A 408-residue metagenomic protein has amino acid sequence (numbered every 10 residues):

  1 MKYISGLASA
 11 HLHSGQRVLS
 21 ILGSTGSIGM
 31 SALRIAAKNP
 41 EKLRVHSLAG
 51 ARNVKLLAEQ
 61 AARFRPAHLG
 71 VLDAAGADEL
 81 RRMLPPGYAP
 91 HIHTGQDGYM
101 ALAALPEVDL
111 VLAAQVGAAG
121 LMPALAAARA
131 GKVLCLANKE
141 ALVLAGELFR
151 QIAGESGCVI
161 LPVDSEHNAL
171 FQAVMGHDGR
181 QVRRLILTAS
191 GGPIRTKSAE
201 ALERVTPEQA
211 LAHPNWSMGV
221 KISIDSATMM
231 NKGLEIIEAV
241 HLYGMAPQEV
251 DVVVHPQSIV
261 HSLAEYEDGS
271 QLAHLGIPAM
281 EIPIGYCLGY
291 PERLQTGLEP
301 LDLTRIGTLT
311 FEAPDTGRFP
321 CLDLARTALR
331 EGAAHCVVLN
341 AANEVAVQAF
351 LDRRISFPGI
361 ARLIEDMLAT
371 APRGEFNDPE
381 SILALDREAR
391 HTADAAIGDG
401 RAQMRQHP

Functional and structural regions predicted by a protein language model:
M1-P408: Catalytic, metal-anchored helix/loop core of enzyme active sites in primary metabolism
